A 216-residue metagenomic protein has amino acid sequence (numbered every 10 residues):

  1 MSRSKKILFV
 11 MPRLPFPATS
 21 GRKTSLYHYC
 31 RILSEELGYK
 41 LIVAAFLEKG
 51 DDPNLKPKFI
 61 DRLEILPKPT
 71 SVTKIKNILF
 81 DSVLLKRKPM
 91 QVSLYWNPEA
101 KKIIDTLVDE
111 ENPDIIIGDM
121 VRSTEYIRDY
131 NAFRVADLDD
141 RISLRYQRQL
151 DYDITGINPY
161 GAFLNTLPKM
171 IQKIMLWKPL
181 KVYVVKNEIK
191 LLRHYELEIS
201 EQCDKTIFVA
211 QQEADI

Functional and structural regions predicted by a protein language model:
M1-L66, D109-E110: N-terminal subdomain of nucleotide-sugar transferases
K6, D114-I115, F133, K205: Structural motif
I7, Y130-M175: Active-site proximal beta-strand in glycosyltransferases
M11-R13, S25-H28, D51, I65-K74 (+3 more regions): Extended catalytic core of nucleotide-activated donor transferases of GT-like folds
F46, G118-M120, F208-A210: Replace "coordinates the UDP/GDP/TDP-sugar" with "coordinates nucleotide-activated sugar donors
L47-K49, D140, Q212: Residues in the short beta-alpha loop(s) of Rossmann-like NAD(P)-binding domains
K76-T124, D129, Q172-S200: Conserved nucleotide-sugar donor-binding subdomain of glycosyltransferases
Y130-N131, E201-Q202, I207-V209, A214-I216: Helix-loop-beta element that forms the nucleotide-linked donor phosphate-binding surface in glycosyltransferases
